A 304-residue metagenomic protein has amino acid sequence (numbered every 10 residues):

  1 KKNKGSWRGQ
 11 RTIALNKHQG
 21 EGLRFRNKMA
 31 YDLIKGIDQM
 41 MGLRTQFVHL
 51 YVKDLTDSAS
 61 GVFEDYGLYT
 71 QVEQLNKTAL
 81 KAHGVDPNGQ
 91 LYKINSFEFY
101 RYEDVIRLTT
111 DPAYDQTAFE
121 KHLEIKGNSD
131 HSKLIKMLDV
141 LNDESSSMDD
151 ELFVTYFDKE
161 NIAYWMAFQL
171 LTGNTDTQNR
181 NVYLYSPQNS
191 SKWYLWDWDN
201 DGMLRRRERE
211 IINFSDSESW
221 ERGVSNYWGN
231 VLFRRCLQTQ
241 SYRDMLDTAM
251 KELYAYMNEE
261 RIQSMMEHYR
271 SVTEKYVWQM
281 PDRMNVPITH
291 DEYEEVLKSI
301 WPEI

Functional and structural regions predicted by a protein language model:
K2-N3, G20-L23, N213-D216: A short acidic, glycine/proline-enriched capping/turn motif at secondary-structure boundaries, especially helix N-cap
K2-N3, W7-Q19, D38-L43, S58-A167 (+1 more regions): Internal "kinase-insert"/substrate-recognition segments embedded within catalytic cores of ATP-dependent enzymes
L15, Y31-D32, D244: Short alpha-helical basic/polar micro-motif
Q19-L55: A conserved helix-loop-beta module that forms one wall/lid of the active-site cleft in ATP-utilizing catalytic domains
R24-R26, A59, R205-R206: Extracytoplasmic/secreted cell-surface and envelope-processing proteins
M41-H49, D54-Y66, T175-S190, L195-W198 (+1 more regions): Accessory structured domains or lobes within enzymes
H122-Q178, Y185-I304: Middle-to-C-terminal accessory/interaction subdomains
